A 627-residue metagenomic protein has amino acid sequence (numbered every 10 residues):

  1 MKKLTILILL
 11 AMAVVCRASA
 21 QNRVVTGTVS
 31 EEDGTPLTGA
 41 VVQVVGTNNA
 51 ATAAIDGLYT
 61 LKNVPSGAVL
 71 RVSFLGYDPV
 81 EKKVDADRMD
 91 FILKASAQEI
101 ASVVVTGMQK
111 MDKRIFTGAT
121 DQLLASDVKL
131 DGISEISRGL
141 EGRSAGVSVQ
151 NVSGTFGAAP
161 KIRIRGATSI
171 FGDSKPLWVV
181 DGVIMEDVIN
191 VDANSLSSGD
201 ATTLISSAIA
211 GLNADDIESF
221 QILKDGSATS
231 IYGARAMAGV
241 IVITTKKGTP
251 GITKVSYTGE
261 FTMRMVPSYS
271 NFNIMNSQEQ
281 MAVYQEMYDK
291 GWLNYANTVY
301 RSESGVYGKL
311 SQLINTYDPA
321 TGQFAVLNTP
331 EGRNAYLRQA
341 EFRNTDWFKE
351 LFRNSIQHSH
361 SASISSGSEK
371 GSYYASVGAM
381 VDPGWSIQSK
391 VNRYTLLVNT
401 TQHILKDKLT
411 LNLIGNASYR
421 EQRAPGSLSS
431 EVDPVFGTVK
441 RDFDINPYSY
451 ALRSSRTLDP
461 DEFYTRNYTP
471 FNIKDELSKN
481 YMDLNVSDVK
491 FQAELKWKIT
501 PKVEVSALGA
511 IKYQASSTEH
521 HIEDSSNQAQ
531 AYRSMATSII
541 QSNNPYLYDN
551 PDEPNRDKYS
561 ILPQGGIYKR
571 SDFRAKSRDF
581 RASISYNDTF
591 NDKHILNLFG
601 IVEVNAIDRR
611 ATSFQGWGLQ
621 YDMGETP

Functional and structural regions predicted by a protein language model:
M1-L7, M12-V398, H403-I404, L409-N416 (+1 more regions): Short, small/polar-rich motifs associated with maturation and membrane association, primarily at protein termini
K161, L177, S372, K502-G509 (+1 more regions): Beta-sheet entry/capping signal
S174-K175, V191, P250-E341, G384-S389 (+3 more regions): Surface-exposed loop/interface segments of Gram-negative outer-membrane beta-barrel transport/assembly proteins
S365, W497, S506, A611-T612: Intrinsically disordered, low-complexity Ser/Thr/Pro-rich tracts
G367-K370, I404-K406, W497-V503, D588-D592: Outer-membrane beta-barrel strand-turn architecture
